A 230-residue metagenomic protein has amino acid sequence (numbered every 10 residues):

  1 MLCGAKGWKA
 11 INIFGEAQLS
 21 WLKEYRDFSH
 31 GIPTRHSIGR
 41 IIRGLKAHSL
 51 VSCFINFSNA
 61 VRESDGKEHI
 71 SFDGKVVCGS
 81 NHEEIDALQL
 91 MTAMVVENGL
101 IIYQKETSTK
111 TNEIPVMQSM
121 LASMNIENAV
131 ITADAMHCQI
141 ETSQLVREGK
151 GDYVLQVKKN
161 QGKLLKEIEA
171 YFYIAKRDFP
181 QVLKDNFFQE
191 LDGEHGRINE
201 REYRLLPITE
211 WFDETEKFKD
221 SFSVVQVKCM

Functional and structural regions predicted by a protein language model:
M1-A133, C138-E141: Conserved, well-structured functional cores that handle cations and Mg-NTP chemistry
S29, F72, G149, L191-E194: Intrinsically disordered, low-complexity segments enriched in small/polar residues
E141-T142, K163: Phosphate- and divalent-cation-binding pockets in alpha/beta enzyme and binding domains that engage nucleotide-derived
S143-G151, Y173: Short, surface-exposed basic-aromatic patches at helix termini and helix-loop junctions that form
D152-V157: Short hydrophobic alpha-helical runs that function as membrane-insertion/retention elements
K158-M230: An anionic, glycine-rich sequence signature occurring as long contiguous blocks
